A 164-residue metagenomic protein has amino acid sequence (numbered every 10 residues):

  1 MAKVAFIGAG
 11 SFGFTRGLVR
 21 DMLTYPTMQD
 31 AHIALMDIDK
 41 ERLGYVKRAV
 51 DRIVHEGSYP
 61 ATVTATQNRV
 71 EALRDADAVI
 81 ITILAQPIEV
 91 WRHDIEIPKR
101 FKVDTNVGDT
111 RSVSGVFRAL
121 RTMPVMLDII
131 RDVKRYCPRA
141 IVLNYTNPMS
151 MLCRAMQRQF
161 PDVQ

Functional and structural regions predicted by a protein language model:
K3, H32, T62, Q164: Residues at the starts of beta-strands that form the adenosine-phosphate
V4-I33: N-terminal Rossmann-like dinucleotide-binding module
A9-F14, K40-R42, N144-L152: Gly/Ser/Thr-rich loops at beta-strand to alpha-helix junctions that form or flank small-molecule/cofactor-binding
P26-M28, I53-P60, F160: Short helix-capping segments at alpha-helix termini
T27-D51: NAD(P)-binding Rossmann-fold cofactor-contacting core
V54-A78, L84-P87, T105-G115, A119-T122 (+1 more regions): A structured beta-alpha segment of the ubiquitous adenosine-cofactor-binding alpha/beta core
R92-D109: A short, gly/pro- and small-residue-rich
L127-K134, P138-Q164: Rossmann-like dinucleotide-binding core of oxidoreductases
